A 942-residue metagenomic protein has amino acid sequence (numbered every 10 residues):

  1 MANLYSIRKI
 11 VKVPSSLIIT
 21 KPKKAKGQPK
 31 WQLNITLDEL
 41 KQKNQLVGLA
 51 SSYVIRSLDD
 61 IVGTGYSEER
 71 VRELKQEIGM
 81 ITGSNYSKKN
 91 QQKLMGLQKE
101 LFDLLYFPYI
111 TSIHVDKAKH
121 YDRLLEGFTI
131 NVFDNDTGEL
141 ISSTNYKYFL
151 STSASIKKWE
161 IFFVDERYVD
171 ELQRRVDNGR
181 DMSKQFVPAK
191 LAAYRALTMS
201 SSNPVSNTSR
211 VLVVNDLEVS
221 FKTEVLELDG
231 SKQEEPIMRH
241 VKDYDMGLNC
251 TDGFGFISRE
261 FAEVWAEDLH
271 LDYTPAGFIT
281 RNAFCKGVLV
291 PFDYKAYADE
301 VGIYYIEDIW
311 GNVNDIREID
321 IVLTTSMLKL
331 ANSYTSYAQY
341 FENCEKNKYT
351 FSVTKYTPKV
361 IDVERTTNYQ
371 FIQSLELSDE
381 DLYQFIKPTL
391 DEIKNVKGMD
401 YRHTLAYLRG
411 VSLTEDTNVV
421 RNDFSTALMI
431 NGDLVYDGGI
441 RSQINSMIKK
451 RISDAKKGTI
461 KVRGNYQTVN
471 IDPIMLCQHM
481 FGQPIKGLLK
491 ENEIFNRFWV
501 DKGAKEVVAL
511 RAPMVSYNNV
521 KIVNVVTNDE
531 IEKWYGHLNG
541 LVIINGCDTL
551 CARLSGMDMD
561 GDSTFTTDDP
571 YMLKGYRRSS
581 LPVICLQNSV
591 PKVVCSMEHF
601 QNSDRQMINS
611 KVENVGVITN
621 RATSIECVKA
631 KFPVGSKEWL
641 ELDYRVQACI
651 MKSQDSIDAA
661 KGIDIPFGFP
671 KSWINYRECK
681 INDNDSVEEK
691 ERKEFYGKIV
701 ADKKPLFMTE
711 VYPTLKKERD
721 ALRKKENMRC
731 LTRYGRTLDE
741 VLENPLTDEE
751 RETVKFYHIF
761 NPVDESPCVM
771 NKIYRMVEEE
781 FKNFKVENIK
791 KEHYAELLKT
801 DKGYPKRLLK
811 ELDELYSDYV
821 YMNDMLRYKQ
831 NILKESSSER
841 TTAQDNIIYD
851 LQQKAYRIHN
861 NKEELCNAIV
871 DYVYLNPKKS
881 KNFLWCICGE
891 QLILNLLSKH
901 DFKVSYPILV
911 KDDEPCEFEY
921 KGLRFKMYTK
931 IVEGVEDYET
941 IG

Functional and structural regions predicted by a protein language model:
M1-S555, M572-K574, N588-G942: Conserved small-residue
V508-L510, T564-T567: Short hydrophobic-aromatic micro-motifs
R553, T566-L581: Short active-site loop/helix that positions an aromatic residue
P582-L586: Active/binding-pocket-proximal capping segment
